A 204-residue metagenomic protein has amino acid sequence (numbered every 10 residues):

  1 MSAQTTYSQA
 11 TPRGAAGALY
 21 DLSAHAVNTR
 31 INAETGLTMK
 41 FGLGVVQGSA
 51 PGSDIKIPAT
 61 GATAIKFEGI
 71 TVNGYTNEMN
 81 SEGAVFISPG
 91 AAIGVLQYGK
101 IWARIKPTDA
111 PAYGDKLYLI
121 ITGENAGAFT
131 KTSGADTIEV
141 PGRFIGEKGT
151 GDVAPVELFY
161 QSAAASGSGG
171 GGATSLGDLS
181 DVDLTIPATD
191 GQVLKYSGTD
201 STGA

Functional and structural regions predicted by a protein language model:
M1-S175, P187: Surface-exposed, low-hydrophobicity beta-strand/loop segments enriched in small/polar/acidic residues
T122, G170-A204: Extracellular repetitive beta-rich solenoid segments
